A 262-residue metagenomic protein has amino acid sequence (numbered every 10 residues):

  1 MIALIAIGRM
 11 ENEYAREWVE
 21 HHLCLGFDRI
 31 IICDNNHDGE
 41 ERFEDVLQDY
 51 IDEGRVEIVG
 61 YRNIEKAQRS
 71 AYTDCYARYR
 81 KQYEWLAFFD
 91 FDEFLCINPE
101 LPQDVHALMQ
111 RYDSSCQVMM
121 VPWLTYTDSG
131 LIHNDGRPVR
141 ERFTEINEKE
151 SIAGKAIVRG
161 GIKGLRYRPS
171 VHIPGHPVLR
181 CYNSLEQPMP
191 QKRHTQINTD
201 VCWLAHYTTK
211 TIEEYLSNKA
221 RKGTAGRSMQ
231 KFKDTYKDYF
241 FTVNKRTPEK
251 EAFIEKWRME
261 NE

Functional and structural regions predicted by a protein language model:
M1-L23: N-proximal low-complexity "stem/linker" segments adjacent to membrane-targeting elements
E11-Y14, G39-E40, A67, L95 (+2 more regions): Flexible loop/turn segments at secondary-structure boundaries
N36: Residues in the short beta-alpha loop(s) of Rossmann-like NAD(P)-binding domains
G39-F88, C96-I97: Active-site-proximal specificity loops/subdomain of glycosyltransferases
I97-E262: Catalytic-site signature of metal-activated, phosphate-bearing donor transferases, centered on the GT-A/GT-A-like
